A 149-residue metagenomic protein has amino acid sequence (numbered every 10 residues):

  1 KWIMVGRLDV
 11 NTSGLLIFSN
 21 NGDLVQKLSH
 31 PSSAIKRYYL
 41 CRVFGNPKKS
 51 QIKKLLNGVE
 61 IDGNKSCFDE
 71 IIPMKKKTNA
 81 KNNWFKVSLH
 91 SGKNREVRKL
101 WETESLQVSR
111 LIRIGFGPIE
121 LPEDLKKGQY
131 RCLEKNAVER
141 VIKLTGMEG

Functional and structural regions predicted by a protein language model:
K1-G149: Basic, flexible Lys/Arg- and Gly-enriched helix-loop patches that mediate nucleic-acid binding at interfaces with rRNA
